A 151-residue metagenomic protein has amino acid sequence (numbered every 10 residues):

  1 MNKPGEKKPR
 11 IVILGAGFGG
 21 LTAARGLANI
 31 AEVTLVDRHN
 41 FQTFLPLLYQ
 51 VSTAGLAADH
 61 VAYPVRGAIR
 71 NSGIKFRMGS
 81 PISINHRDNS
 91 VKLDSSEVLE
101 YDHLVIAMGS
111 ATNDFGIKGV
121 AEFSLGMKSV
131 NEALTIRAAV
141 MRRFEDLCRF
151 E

Functional and structural regions predicted by a protein language model:
M1-K8, G73-E151: FAD-binding core/adjacent interface of flavoenzyme oxidoreductases
N2-K75: Beta1-alpha1 glycine-rich phosphate/pyrophosphate-binding loop at the start of Rossmann-like nucleotide-binding domains
